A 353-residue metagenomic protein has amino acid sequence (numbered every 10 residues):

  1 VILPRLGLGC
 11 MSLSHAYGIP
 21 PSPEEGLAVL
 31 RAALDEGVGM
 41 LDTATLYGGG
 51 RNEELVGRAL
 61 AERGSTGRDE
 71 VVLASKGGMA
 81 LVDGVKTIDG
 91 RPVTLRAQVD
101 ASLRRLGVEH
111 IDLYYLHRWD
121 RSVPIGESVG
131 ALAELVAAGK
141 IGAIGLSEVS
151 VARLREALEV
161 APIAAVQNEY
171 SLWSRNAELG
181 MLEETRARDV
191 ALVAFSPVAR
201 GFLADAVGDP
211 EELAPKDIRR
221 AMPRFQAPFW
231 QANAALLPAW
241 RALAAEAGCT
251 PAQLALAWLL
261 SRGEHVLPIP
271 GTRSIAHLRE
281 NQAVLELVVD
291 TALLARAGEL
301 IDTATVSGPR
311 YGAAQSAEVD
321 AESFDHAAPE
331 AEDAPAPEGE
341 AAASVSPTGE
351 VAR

Functional and structural regions predicted by a protein language model:
V1-V71, F324, P335, G339 (+1 more regions): N-terminal binding-site loop/beta-alpha segment at the start of enzyme catalytic domains that lines or forms
V1-Y17, A74-T87, H110, Y115: N-terminal small/glycine-rich loop or linker at the start of catalytic domains across soluble metabolic enzymes
I2-L6, G37-G39, S65-V71, V108-D112 (+5 more regions): Short, well-ordered coil/turn segments that N-cap beta-strands
L8-C10, T43, S75, L113-L116 (+3 more regions): Conserved beta-strand positions
P20-A33, G90-L106, S150-R155: Short, acidic/polar
P20-E25, R51, L55, K86-A97 (+2 more regions): Alpha-helix N-cap and loop-to-helix initiation/capping positions
L103-R121: Active-site groove signature of glycoside hydrolases
W119, V123-A304, A314-E340, V345 (+2 more regions): Beta/alpha (TIM)-barrel catalytic core signal, keyed to glycine-rich beta->alpha loops juxtaposed to Asp/Glu that bind
